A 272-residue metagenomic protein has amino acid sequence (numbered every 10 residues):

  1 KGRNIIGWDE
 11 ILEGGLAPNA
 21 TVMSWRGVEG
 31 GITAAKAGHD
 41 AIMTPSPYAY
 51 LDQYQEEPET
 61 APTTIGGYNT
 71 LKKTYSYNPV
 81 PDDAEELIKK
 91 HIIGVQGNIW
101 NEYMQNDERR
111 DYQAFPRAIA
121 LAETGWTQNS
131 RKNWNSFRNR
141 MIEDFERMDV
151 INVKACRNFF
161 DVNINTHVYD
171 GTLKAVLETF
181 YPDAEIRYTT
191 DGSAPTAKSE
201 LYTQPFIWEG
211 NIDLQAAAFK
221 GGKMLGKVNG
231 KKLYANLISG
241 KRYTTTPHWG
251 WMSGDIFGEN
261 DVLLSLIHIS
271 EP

Functional and structural regions predicted by a protein language model:
K1-A20, W25-T33: Active-site neighborhood of glycoside hydrolase catalytic domains
G2-D9, A41-P45, Q128-W134, C156 (+1 more regions): Acidic/polar loop patches that form or flank catalytic/metal-binding clefts of enzymes that bind anionic ligands
I5-G7, V22-S24, A41-T44, I93-G97: Hydrophobic faces of well-ordered beta-strands that scaffold small-molecule active sites in alpha/beta enzyme cores
E10-L12, W25-G27, S46-Y48, N98-E102: Active-site beta-loop-alpha junctions enriched in small/polar residues
N19-T21, I32-I42, S46-E59, T63-G66: Polar, glycine-rich mid-to-C-terminal structural blocks that act as macromolecule-binding/assembly scaffolds
Q55-E56, T60-T172, F180-A184: Substrate-binding clefts and catalytic carboxylate motifs of secreted carbohydrate-active enzymes
K132, R138-L266: Short, compositionally stereotyped local motifs that mark structural "simplifiers"
I267-P272: Conserved small/polar residues in nucleotide/adenosyl-binding loops
